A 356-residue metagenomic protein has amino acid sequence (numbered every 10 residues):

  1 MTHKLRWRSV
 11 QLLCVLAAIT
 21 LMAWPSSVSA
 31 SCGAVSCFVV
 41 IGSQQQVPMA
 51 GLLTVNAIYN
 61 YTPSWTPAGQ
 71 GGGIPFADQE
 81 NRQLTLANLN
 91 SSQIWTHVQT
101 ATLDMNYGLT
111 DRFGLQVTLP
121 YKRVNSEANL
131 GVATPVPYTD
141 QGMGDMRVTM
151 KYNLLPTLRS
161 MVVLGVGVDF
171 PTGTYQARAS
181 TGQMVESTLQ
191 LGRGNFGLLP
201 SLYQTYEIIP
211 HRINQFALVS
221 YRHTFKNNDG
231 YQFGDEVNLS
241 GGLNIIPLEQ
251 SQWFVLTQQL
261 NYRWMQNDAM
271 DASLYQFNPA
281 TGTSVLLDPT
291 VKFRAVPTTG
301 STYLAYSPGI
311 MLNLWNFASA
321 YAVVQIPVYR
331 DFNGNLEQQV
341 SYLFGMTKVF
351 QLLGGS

Functional and structural regions predicted by a protein language model:
W24-N81, T174, Q351-S356: Outer-membrane beta-barrel biogenesis signature
G42, A87-S91, V132-Y138, V185-Q190 (+3 more regions): Extracellular loop and loop/strand-boundary signature of outer-membrane beta-barrel proteins
S43, A57-Y59, L103-Y107, V117 (+8 more regions): Residues on the lipid-exposed face of transmembrane beta-strands in outer-membrane beta-barrel proteins
G51, H97-A101, D140-M146, S160 (+4 more regions): Residues that define the transmembrane beta-barrel architecture of outer-membrane proteins
L53, F113-L115, V148, T157-V162 (+4 more regions): Repeated loop/turn-to-beta-strand initiation elements of outer-membrane beta-barrel proteins
Y59-W65, L119-N125, L154, V168-T174 (+6 more regions): Transmembrane beta-strands of outer-membrane beta-barrel pores
A68-Q70, I74-Q83, G230-S356: Outer membrane beta-barrel transmembrane domains
L86-T149, N153: Long, hydrophobic/aromatic-enriched structural stretches that serve as scaffold segments
